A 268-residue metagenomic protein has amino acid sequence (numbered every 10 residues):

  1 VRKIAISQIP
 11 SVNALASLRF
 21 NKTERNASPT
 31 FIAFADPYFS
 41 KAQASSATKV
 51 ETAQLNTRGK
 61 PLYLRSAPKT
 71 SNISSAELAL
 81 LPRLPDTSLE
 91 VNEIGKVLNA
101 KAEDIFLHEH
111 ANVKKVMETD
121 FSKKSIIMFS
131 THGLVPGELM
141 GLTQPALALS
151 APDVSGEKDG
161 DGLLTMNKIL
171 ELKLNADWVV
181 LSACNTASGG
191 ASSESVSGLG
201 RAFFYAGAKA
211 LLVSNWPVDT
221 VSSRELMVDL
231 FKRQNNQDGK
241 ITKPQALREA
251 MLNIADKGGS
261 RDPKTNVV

Functional and structural regions predicted by a protein language model:
V1-V268: Catalytic cores of enzymes
